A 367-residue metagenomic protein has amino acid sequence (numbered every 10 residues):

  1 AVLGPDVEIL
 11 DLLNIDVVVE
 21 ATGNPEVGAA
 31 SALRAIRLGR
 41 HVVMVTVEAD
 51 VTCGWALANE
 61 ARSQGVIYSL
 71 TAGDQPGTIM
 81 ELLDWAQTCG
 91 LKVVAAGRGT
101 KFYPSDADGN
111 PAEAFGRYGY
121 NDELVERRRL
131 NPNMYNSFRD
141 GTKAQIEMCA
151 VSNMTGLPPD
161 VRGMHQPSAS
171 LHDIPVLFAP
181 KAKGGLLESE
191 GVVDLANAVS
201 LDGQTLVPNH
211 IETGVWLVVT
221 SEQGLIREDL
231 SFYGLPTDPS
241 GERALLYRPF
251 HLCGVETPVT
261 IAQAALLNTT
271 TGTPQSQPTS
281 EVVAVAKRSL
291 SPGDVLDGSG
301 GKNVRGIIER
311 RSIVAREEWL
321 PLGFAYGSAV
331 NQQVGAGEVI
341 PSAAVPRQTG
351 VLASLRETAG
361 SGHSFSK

Functional and structural regions predicted by a protein language model:
A1-V17, T22-E26: A structured beta-alpha segment of the ubiquitous adenosine-cofactor-binding alpha/beta core
N14-I15, G39-H41: Glycine-enriched alpha-helix->loop->beta-strand junction motifs that scaffold or abut catalytic
V17, R34, A56, E60 (+3 more regions): Alpha-helical scaffold segments in soluble metabolic enzymes
T22, E26-L38, V45-D74, D84: Rossmann-fold NAD(P)-binding glycine/threonine-rich loop
G54-L57, M80-L83, R98, P104-P111 (+4 more regions): Short acidic, glycine/serine/threonine-rich loops at helix termini
A61, G65, S69-R139: Rossmann-like NAD(P)H-binding beta-loop-alpha module
G116-K367: C-terminal catalytic/substrate-binding lobe primarily of soluble NAD(P)-dependent oxidoreductases
